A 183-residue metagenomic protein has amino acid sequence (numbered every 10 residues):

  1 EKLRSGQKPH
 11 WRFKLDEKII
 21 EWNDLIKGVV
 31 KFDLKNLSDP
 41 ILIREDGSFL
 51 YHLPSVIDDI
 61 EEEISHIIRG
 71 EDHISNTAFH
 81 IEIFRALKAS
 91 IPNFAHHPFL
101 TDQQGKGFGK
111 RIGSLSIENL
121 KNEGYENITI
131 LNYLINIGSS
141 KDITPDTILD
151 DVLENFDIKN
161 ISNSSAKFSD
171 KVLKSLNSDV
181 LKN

Functional and structural regions predicted by a protein language model:
E1-F108, S116: Active-site cores that bind ATP or allylic diphosphates and position pyrophosphate for catalysis
L87-N183: Catalytic adenosine-cofactor/nucleotide-binding cores of aminoacyl-tRNA synthetases and other
